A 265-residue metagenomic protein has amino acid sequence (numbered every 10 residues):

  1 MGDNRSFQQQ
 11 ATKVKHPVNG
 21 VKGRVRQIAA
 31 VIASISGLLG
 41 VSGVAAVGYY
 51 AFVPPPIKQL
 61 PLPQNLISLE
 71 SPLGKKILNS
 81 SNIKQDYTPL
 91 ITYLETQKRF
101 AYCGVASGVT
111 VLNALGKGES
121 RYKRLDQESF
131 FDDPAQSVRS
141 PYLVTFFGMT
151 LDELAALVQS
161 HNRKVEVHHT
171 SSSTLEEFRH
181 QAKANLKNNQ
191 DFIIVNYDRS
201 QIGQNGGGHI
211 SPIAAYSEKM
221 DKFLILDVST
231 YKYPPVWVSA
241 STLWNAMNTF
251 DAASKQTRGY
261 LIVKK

Functional and structural regions predicted by a protein language model:
G2-V25: N-terminal Lys/Arg-rich, disordered targeting/topogenic segments
S6, Q27-A30, E70: Non-membrane alpha-helical secondary structure
Q8, S36-L38, V44: Serine/proline-rich low-complexity intrinsically disordered segments, especially terminal tails, linkers
K15, K22, E70, S81-N82 (+5 more regions): Generic secondary-structure transition motif, activating predominantly at the C-termini of alpha-helices
P17-G40: N-terminal Sec-pathway targeting helices
G43-G148: Active-site-adjacent structural segments surrounding the nucleophilic cysteine of cysteine proteases and isopeptidases
F131-G208, A214-L261: Conserved active-site-adjacent core of cysteine acyl-enzyme catalytic domains
K264-K265: Short, solvent-exposed mixed-charge patches
